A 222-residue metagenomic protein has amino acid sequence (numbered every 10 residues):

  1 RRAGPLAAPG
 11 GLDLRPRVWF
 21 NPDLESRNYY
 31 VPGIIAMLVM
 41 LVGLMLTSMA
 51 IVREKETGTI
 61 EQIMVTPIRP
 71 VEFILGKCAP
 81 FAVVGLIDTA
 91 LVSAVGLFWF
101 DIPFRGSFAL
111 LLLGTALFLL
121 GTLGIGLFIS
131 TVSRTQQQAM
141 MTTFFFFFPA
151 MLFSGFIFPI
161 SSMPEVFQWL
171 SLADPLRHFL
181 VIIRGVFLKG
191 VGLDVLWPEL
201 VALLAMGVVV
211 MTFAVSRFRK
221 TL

Functional and structural regions predicted by a protein language model:
R1-V42, L46: Transport-system extracytoplasmic interface segments
F20-L24, P103, S154-V209: Membrane-interfacial helix-loop-helix junctions in multi-pass membrane proteins
M37-L41, A82, T115-L120, T142-F156 (+2 more regions): Hydrophobic transmembrane alpha-helices
M37-T59, L127, T131: A hydrophobic alpha-helix feature that marks transmembrane segments and, especially, their cytosolic C-terminal ends
A50, T59, S93-A94, F98 (+4 more regions): A residue-level signal for alpha-helical anchor/packing sites in multi-pass solute transporters
A50-V52, F128, F187, L204-L222: Junction motif at the cytosolic side of a transmembrane helix
R53, Q62-P70, V132: Short helix-to-coil transition segments within interhelical loops that connect adjacent transmembrane helices
P70-F148, L193-L200, L204-T212: Alpha-helical transmembrane segments and their short interhelical loops
